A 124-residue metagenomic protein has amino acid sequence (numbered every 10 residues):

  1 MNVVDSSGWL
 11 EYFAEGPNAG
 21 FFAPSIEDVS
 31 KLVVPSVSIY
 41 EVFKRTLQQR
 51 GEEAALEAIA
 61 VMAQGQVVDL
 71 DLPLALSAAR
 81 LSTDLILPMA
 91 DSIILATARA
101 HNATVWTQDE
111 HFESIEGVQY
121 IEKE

Functional and structural regions predicted by a protein language model:
M1, Q64, L95-E124: Acidic, PIN/NYN-like endoribonuclease modules and their adjacent C-terminal/linker elements
M1-V34, L47-E57, E124: Short, well-structured N-terminal submotif of metal-dependent ribonuclease cores
D5, E41, D91, D109: Acidic active-site catalytic centers that drive phospho-/nucleotidyl reactions and related ester hydrolyses
W9-L10, I39, A75, F112-E113: A generic structural signal for short hydrophobic patches within well-formed alpha-helices
V33, V68, I121: General small-molecule cofactor/ligand-binding pocket signal
Y40-K44, A79: Amphipathic alpha-helical segments within well-ordered protein domains
V67-Q108: Active-site neighborhoods of divalent-metal-dependent phosphate/nucleic-acid chemistry enzymes
